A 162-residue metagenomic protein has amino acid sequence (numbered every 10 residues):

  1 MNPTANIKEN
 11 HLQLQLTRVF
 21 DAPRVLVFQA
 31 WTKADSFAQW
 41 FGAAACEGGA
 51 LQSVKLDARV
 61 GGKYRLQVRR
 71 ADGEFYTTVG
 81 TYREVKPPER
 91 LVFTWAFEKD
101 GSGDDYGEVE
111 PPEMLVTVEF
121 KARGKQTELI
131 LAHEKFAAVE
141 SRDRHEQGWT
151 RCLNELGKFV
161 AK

Functional and structural regions predicted by a protein language model:
M1-G48: Hydrophobic ligand-binding cavity/cleft-lining segments
H11-T17, R24, K63, T77 (+3 more regions): Intrinsic-disorder/low-complexity, polar/charged segments enriched in Ser/Thr/Lys/Arg/Asp/Glu/Gln
Q15, D35-F75: Short beta-edge strand/loop motif at the mouth of beta-sheet-based domains
R18, S53-V54, T78-E84, E113-K121: Hydrophobic/aromatic beta-strand elements that line small-molecule binding cavities or substrate pockets in beta-rich
R24-V25, D57-R59, R83-L91, E119-E128 (+1 more regions): A short, structured loop/turn motif at beta-sheet edges
V27, F37, Y64, Y82 (+4 more regions): Hydrophobic pocket/interface hotspot
K63-F93: Helix-adjacent hinge/juxtasegments
V92-W95, G101-T150: Beta-strand/loop substructures that line and gate deep hydrophobic ligand-binding cavities in soluble
